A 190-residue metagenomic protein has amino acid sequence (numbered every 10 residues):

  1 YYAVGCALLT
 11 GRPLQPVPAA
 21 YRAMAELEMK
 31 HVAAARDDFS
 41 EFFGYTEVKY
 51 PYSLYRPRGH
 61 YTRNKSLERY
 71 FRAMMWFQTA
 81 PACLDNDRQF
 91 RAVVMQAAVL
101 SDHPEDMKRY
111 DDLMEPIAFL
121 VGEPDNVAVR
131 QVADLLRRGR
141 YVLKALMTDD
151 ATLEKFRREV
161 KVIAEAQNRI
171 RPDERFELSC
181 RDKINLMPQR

Functional and structural regions predicted by a protein language model:
Y1-R190: Long, non-catalytic protein-protein interaction scaffolds
